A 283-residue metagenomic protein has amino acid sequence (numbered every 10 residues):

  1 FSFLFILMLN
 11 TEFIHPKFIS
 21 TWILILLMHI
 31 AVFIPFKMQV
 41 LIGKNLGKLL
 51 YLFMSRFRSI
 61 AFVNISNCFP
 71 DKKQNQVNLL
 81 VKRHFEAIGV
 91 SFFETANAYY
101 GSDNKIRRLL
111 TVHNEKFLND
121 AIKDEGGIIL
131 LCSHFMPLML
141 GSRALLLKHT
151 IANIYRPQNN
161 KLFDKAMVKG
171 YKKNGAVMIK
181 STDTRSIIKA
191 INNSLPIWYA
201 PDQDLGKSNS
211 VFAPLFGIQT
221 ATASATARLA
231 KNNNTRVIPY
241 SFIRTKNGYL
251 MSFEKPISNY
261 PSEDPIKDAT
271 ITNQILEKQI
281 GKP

Functional and structural regions predicted by a protein language model:
F1-L7: Hydrophobic alpha-helical signal peptides and transmembrane signal-/tail-anchor segments that drive secretory-pathway
M8-C132, K165-K169: Membrane-anchoring hydrophobic helices of lipid-metabolizing enzymes
M8-T11, Q76-K82, N119-K123, L147-K148 (+1 more regions): Non-catalytic C-terminal accessory region of glycerolipid acyltransferases and related lyso-lipid remodeling enzymes
K17, Y51, R108, L131 (+4 more regions): A generic secondary-structure micro-motif detector that highlights 1-2 residue hydrophobic/ambivalent hotspots embedded
L110-T111, F135, N160, K180-S181 (+2 more regions): A conditional alpha-helix N-cap/helix-loop micro-motif detector
D124-T182, K207-S210, P214: Catalytic core of membrane glycerolipid acyltransferases/transacylases, capturing the structured, soluble-facing
